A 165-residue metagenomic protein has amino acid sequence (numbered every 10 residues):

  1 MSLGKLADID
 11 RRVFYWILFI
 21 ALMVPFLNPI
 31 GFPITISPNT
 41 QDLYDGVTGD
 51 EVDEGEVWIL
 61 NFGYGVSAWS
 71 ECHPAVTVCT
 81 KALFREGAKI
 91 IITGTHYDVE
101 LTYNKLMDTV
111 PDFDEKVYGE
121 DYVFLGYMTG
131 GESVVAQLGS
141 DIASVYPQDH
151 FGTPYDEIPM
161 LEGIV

Functional and structural regions predicted by a protein language model:
K5-P29: Hydrophobic alpha-helical transmembrane signal-anchor segments
P29, Y64-S67: A short, flexible beta-alpha/helix-coil linker loop
F32-D53: Alpha-helical transmembrane signal-anchor/signal-peptide segments
D53-V57, G87: A general structural motif
E56-Y64: Acidic/histidine-rich, surface-exposed loop or edge segments in extracytoplasmic proteins
G63-G65, T95-Y97, M128-G130: Solvent-exposed coil/turn segments that connect beta secondary-structure elements in extracytoplasmic/periplasmic
S67-V123: Membrane-embedded segments
L101-V165: A substrate-binding/cap region within the structured catalytic cores of diverse enzymes
